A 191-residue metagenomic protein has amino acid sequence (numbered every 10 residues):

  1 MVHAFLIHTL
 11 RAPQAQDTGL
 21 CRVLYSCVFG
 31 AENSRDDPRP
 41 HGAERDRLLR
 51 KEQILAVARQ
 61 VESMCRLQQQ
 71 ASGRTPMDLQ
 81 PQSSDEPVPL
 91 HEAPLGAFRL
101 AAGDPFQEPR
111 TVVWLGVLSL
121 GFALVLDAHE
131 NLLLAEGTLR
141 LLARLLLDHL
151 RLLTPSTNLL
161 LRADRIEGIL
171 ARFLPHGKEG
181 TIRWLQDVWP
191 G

Functional and structural regions predicted by a protein language model:
M1-G191: Intrinsically disordered, Ser/Thr-rich regulatory regions of eukaryotic membrane-trafficking proteins
